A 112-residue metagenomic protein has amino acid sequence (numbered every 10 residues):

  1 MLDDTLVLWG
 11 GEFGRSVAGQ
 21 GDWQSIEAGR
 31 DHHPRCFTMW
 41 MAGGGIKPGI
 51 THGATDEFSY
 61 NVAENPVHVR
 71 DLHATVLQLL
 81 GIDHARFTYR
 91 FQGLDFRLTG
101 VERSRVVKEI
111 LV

Functional and structural regions predicted by a protein language model:
M1-V112: Ligand-binding pockets and gating/stacking loops
